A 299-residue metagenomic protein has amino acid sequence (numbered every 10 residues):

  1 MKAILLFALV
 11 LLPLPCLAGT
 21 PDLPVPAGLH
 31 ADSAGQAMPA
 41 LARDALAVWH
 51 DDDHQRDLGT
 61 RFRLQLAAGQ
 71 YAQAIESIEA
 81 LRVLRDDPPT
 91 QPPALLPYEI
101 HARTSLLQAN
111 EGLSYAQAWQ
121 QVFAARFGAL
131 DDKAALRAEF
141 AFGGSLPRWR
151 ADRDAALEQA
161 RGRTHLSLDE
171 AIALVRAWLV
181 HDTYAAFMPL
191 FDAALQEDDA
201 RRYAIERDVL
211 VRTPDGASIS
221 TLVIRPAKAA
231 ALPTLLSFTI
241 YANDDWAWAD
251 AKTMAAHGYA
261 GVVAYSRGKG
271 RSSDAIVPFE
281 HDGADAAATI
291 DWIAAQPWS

Functional and structural regions predicted by a protein language model:
L5-P15: Bacterial N-terminal signal peptides
L12-L14, G143-L146, L232: Hydrophobic alpha-helix-in-membranes signature
A18-Y203: N-terminal targeting or regulatory segments adjacent to alpha/beta-hydrolase or S9 domains
Q55, R150, A204, A217 (+2 more regions): Solvent-exposed, acidic/flexible segments
L190-A230: N-terminal cap/lid segment of alpha/beta-hydrolase-fold proteins
K228-A294: Cap/lid segment of the alpha/beta-hydrolase catalytic domain
P297-S299: Alpha/beta-hydrolase fold nucleophile elbow
